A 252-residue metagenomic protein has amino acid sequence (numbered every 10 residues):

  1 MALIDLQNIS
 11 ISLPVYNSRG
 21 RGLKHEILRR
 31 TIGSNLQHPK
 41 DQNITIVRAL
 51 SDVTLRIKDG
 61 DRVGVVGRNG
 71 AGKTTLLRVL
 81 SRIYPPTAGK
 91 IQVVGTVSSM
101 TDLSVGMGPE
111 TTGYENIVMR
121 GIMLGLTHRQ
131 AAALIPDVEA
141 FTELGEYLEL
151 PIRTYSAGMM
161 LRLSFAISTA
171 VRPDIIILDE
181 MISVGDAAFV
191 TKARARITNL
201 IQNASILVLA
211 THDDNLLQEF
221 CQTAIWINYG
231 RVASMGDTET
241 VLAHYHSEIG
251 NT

Functional and structural regions predicted by a protein language model:
A2-R48, A243, S247-G250: Pre-NBD coupling/linker segments of ABC/ABC-like ATPases
K24-N35, V118, Q130-Y147: Conserved ABC ATPase "signature" region
V66-R68: The feature captures the beta-strand-to-loop junction immediately N-terminal to the Walker
V190-N203: Helical segment within the ABC ATPase nucleotide-binding domain
T211-H212: H-loop/switch region of ABC-family ATPase nucleotide-binding domains
E219-W226: Conserved catalytic segment of ABC-fold P-loop ATPases
R231-T252: Conserved beta-strand-loop-alpha-helix hinge in the C-terminal portion of ABC ATPase nucleotide-binding domains
